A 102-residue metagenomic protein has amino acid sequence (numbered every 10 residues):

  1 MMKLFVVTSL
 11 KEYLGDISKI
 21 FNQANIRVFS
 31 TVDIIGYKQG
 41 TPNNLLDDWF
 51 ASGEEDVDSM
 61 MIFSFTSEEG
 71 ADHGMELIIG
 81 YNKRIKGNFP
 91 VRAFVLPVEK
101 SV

Functional and structural regions predicted by a protein language model:
M1-V102: Positively charged, small/polar-rich N-terminal and surface patches that mediate targeting and assembly and bind
